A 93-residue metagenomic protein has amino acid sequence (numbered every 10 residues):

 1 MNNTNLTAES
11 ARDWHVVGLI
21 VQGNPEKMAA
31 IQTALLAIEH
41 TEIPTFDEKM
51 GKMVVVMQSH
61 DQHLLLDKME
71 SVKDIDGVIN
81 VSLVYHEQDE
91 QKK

Functional and structural regions predicted by a protein language model:
M1-K93: Long, contiguous binding/interaction regions
